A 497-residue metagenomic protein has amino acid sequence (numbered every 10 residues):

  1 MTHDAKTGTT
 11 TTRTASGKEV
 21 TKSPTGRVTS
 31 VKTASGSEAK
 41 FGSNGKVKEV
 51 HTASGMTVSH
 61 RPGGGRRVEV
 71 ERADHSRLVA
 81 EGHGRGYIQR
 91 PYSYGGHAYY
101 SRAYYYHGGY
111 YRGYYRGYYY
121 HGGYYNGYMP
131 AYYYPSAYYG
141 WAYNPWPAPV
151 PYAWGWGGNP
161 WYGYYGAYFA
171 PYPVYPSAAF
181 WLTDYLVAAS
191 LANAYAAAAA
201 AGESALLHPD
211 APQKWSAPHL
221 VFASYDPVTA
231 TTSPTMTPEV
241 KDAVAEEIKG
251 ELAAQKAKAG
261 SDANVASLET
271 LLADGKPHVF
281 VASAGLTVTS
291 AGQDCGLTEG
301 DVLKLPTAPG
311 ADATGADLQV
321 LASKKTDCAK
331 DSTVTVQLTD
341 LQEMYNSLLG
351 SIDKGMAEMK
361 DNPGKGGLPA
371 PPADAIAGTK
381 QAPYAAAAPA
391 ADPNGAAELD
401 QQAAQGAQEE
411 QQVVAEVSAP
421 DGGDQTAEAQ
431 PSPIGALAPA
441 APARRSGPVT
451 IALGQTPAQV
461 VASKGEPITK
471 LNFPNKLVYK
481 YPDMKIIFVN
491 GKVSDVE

Functional and structural regions predicted by a protein language model:
M1-A80, A373, A388-A391, A396 (+4 more regions): Extracytoplasmic low-complexity, disordered linker/stalk tracts in cell-surface/secreted proteins
T12, V31, V288-D301, L305-A308 (+3 more regions): SH3/SH3-like (including bacterial SH3b) beta-barrel domains that bind proline-rich motifs or cell-wall ligands
G26, T33-G36, G42-T235: Low-complexity segments
Y175, T237, K241, G296 (+2 more regions): Solvent-exposed, acidic/flexible segments
Y195-A291, C295-P309: Amphipathic, membrane-inserting segments
A245-E246, G250-E269, V320-E428, S432 (+1 more regions): Boundary regions of SH3-family modules and the immediately adjacent low-complexity/disordered segments in eukaryotic
L297, D301-K330, K476: SH3/SH3-like beta-barrel superfamily modules
G406-E497: Residues within mature, well-folded domains
